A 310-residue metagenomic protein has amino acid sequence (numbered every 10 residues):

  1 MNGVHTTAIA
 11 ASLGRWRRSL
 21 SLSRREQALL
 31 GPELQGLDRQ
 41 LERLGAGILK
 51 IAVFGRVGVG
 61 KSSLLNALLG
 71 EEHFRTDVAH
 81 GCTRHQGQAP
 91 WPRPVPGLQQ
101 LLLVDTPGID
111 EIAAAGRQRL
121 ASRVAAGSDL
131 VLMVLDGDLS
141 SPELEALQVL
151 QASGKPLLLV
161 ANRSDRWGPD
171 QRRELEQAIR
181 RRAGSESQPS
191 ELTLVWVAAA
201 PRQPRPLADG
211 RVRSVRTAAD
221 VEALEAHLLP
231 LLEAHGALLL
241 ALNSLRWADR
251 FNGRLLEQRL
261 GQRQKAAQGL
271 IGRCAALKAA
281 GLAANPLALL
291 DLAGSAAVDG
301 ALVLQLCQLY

Functional and structural regions predicted by a protein language model:
M1-A115, A152: Conserved G1/Walker A P-loop phosphate-binding module
M1-R18, R216-A248, G281, N285-L287: Polybasic, low-complexity association/targeting segments
I51-V59, R259-V298: Transmembrane alpha-helical segments and their cytosolic interface motifs in multi-pass membrane proteins
D110-E111, S141, W167-G168: Catalytic P-loop NTPase motifs of RecA-like helicase/translocase cores
A114-L139, E143-V160: Inter-motif core of Ras-like GTPase G domains
D165-L240: Canonical P-loop GTPase G-domain recognition
A234-L270: Active-site helix-to-loop segments that bind/position phosphate- or nucleotide-bearing substrates and donors across
G294-Y310: Membrane-interface alpha-helices
